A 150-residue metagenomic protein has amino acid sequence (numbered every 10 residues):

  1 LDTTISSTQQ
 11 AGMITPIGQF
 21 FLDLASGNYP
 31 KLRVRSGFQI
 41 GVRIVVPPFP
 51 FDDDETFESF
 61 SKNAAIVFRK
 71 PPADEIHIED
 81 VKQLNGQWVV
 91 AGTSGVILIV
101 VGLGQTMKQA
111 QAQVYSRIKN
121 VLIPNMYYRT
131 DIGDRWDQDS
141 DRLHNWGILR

Functional and structural regions predicted by a protein language model:
L1-R150: ATP-dependent carboxylate activation and anion-phosphoryl transfer catalytic cores that bind Mg-ATP to form
